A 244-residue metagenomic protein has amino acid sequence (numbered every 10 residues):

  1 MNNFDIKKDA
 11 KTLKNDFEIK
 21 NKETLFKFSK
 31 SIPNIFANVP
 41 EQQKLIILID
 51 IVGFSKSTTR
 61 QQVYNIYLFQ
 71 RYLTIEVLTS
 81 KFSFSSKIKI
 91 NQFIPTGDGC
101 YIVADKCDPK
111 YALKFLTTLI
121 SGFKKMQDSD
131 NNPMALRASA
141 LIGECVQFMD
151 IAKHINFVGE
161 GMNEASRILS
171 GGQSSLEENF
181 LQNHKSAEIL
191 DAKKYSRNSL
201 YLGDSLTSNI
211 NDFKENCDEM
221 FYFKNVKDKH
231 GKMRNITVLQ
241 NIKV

Functional and structural regions predicted by a protein language model:
M1-N34, S174-V244: Intrinsically disordered, glycine/charged-rich C-terminal tails and inter-domain linkers that flank nucleotidyl cyclase
D5-K114, T118: Catalytic NTP-binding/metal-coordinating core of nucleotidyl cyclase/transferase enzymes
K44, P133-R137, R197-S199: Extracellular structured ligand-interaction cores
I51, K106, I142-G143, G203-S205: Residues immediately flanking
Y72-F84, Y111-D128, Q173-S199: Acidic, metal/cofactor-coordinating or nucleic-acid-engaging core segments within structured domains
S83-Y111, M126-E160: Catalytic core of nucleotidyl cyclases, primarily class III adenylyl/guanylyl cyclases
L119, A152-N163, D218-K224: Short, low-complexity, polybasic intrinsically disordered segments
S139, M162-L169: Long, charge-patterned amphipathic alpha-helical coiled-coil/hairpin "stalk" segments used as oligomerization
